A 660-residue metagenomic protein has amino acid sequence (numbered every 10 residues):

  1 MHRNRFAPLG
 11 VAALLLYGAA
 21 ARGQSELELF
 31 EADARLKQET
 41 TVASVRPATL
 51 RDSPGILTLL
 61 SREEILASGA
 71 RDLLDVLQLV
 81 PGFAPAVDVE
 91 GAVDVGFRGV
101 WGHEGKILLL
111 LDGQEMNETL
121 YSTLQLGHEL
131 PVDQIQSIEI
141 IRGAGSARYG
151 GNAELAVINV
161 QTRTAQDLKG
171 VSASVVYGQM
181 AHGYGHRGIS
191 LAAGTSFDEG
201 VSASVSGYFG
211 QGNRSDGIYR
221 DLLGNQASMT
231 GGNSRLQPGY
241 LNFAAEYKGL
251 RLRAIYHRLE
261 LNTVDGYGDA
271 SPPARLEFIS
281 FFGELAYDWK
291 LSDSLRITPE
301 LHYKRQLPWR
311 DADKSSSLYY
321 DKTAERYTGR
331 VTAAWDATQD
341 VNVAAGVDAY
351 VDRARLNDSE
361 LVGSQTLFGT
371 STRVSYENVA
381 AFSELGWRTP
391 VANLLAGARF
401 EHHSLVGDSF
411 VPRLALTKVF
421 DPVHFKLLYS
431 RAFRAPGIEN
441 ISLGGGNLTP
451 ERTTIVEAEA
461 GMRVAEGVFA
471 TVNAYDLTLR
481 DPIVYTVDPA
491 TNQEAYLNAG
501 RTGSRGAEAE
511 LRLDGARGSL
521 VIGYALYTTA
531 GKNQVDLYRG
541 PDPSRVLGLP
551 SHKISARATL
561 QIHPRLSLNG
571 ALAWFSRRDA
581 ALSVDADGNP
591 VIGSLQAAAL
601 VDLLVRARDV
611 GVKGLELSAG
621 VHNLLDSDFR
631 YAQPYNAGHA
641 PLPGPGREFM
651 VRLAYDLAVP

Functional and structural regions predicted by a protein language model:
M1-A70, D75-V80, G194-T195, D288-K290 (+1 more regions): N-terminal Sec signal peptide and the immediately downstream disordered periplasmic leader that contains the TonB box
G23, G194-D198, G239, Y287-K290 (+2 more regions): Conserved C-terminal beta-signal and adjacent last beta-strands/turns of outer-membrane beta-barrel proteins
L74, Q78-Q114, E118: Extracytoplasmic beta-strand/coil segments of soluble accessory domains associated with Gram-negative outer-membrane
I107, S174, D269-K290, K322 (+8 more regions): Outer-membrane beta-barrel signature, preferentially recognizing the C-terminal barrel domain of Gram-negative
E115-G143: Short acidic/polar hinge/loop motifs at secondary-structure boundaries that mediate gating or recognition
S174, R388-L394, A470, A474-T478 (+2 more regions): Gram-negative outer-membrane beta-barrel transporters
S174-H182, G188-L276, D481: Periplasmic-side early beta-strands and strand-to-turn transitions of outer-membrane beta-barrels
L307, R353-V362, S404-E457, M462 (+5 more regions): Surface-exposed extracellular loop regions of Gram-negative outer-membrane beta-barrel proteins, predominantly
